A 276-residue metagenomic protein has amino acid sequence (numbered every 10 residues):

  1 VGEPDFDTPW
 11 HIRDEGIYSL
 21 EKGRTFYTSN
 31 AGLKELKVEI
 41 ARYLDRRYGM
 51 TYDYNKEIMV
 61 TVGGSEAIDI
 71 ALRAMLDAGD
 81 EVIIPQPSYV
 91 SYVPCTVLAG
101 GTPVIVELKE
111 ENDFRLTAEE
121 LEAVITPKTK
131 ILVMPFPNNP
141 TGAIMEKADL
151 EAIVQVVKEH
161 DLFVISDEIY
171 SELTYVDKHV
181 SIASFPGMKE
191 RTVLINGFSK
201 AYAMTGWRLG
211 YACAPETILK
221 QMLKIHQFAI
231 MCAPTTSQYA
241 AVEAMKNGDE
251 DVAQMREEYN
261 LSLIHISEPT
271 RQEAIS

Functional and structural regions predicted by a protein language model:
V1-G63, I70, A244-N247, A253: N-terminal small-domain helix-loop-helix segment of the aminotransferase-like
Y52-I58, A78-E81, K128, K189-T192: Short acidic capping loops at alpha-helix termini that bridge into adjacent secondary structure
A74-T96: Conserved PLP-anchoring active-site segment centered on the Schiff-base-forming lysine
V97-V104: A short helix-loop-beta submotif of the ANL/AMP-binding
V104, K109-K178: Active-site phosphate-binding strand-loop segment of PLP-dependent enzymes
F185, K189-N260: Conserved core segment of the aminotransferase class I/II
I264-S276: Single conserved hydrophobic/aromatic residue that forms the stacking wall/gate of nucleotide- or nucleobase-binding
